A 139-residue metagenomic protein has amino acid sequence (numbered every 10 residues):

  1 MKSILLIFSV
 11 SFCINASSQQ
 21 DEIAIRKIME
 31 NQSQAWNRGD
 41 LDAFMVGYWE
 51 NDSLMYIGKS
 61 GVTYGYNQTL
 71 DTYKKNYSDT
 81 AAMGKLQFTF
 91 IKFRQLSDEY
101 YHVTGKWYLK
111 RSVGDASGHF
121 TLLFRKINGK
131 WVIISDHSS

Functional and structural regions predicted by a protein language model:
I4, F8-G47: Short, low-complexity N-terminal intrinsically disordered segments enriched in polar/charged residues
Q32, F44-M45, S53-L54, T69 (+2 more regions): Hydrophobic pocket/interface hotspot
E50, L96-S97, I127: Structural motif
S53-Y64, S78-A81: A short gly/proline-enriched turn/hairpin at secondary-structure junctions
S60, K92, G105-W107, L122 (+1 more regions): A mature extracytoplasmic/lumenal domain signature
Q68-V113: Surface-exposed, charged secondary-structure patches
S117-S139: Short beta-strand edge/turn micro-motifs at domain boundaries
